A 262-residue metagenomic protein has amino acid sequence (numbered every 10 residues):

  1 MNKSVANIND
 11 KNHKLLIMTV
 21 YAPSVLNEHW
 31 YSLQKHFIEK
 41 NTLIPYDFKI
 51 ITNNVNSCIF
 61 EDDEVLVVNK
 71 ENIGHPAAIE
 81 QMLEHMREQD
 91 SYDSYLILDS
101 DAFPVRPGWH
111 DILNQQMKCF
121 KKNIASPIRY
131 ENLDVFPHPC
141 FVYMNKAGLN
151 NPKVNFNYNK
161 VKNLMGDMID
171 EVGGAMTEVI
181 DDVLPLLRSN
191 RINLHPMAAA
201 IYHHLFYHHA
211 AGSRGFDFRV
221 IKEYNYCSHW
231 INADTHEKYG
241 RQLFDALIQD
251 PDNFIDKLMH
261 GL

Functional and structural regions predicted by a protein language model:
M1-L33: N-proximal low-complexity "stem/linker" segments adjacent to membrane-targeting elements
L26-W30, E71-I79, R106, I169: Phosphate/oxyanion-binding active-site loops and adjacent basic polyanion-contact surfaces
L33-Y46: Short, acidic, metal-binding catalytic loop of nucleotide-sugar glycosyltransferases
P45-N54, A125: Short, hydrophobic beta-strand segments that form beta-sheet elements in well-ordered domains
I51-Y92: Active-site-proximal specificity loops/subdomain of glycosyltransferases
Y92-F103: Short beta-strand-to-loop acidic/aromatic patch adjacent to the donor-nucleotide binding site
F103-D182: Conserved catalytic core of nucleotide-sugar-dependent glycosyltransferases
G166-L262: C-terminal catalytic/acceptor-binding lobe
